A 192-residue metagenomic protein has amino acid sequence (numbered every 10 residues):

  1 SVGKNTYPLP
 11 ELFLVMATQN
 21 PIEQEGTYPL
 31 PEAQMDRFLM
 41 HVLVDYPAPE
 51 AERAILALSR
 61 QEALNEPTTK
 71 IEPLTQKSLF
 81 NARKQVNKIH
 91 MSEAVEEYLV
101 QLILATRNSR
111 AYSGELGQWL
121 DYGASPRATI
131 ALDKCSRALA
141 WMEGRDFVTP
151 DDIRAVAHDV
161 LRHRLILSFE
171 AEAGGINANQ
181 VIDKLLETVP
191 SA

Functional and structural regions predicted by a protein language model:
S1-I89, R137-L139: Canonical AAA+ ATPase core
Y46-L64, L74, H90-A94, R107 (+1 more regions): Non-catalytic accessory segments flanking P-loop/AAA+ NTPase cores
I55-L56, L99, I103, V156-L161: Short alpha-helical scaffolding segments that buttress acidic/His motifs in well-ordered protein cores
P67-T129: Conserved AAA+ ATPase small/helical "lid" subdomain
N108-A192: C-terminal engagement/docking regions of AAA+ P-loop ATPases
